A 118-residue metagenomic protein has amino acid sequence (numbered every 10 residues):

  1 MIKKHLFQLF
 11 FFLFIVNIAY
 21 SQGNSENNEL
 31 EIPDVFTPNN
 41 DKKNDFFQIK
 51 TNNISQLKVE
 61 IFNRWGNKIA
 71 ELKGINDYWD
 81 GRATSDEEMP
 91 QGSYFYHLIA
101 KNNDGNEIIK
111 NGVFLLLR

Functional and structural regions predicted by a protein language model:
M1-I2, F62: Intrinsically disordered, low-complexity sequence elements enriched in Ser/Thr/Gly/Pro
I2-F7, F12-E29: Short, compositionally biased serine/threonine- and acidic-rich segments at solvent-exposed termini, linkers, or domain
G23-R118: Short loop/turn motifs at secondary-structure boundaries
